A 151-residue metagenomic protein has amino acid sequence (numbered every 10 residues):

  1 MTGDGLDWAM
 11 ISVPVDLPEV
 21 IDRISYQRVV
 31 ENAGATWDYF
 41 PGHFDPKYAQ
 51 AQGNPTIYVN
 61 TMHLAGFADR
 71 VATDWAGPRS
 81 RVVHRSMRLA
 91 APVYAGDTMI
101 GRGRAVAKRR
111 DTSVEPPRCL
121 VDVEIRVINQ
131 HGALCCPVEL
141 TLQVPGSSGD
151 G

Functional and structural regions predicted by a protein language model:
M1-P18, V93-G151: HotDog/MaoC-like acyl-thioester-processing domains
M1-R81, S147-G151: Hot-dog-fold acyl-thioester-processing enzymes
V20-I24, R88, T141-Q143: Generic structural detector for well-ordered beta-strands
T36-W37, A49, H84, G101 (+1 more regions): Short, charged/polar low-complexity linear motifs in solvent-exposed/disordered segments
D74-G101: Mid-chain, well-packed structural core segment of small domains
